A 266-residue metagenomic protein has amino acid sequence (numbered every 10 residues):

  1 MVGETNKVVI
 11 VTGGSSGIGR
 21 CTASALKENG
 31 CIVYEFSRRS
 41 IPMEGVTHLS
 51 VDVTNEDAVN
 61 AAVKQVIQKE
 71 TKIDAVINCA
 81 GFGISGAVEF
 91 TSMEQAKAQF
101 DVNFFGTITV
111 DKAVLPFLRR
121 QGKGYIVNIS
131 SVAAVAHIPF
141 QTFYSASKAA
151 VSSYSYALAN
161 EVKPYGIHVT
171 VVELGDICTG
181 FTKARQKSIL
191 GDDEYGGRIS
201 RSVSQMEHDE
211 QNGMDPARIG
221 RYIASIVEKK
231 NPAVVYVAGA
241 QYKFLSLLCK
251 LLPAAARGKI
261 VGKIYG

Functional and structural regions predicted by a protein language model:
S15, A23: N-terminal Rossmann NAD(P)H-binding glycine-rich loop of SDR-like oxidoreductase domains
E44-D57: Rossmann-fold cofactor-recognition segment
C79-I84: Conserved NAD(P)H cofactor-binding loop of Rossmann-fold oxidoreductase domains
A87-V88, Q95-K97: Substrate-binding pocket helix/loop in short-chain dehydrogenase/reductase
D111, S147-A150: Active-site helix of classical SDR
S131: Residue(s) in the substrate-gating loop at a strand-loop-helix junction that position the organic substrate next
P164-A233: SDR active-site lid
